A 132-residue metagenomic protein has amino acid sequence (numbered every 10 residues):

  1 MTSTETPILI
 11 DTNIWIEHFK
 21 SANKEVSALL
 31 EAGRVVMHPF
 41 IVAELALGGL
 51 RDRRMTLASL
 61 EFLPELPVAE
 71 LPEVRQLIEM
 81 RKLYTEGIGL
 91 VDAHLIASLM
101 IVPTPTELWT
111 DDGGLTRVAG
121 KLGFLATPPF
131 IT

Functional and structural regions predicted by a protein language model:
M1-M37, A46-A58, F124-L125, F130: Short, well-structured N-terminal submotif of metal-dependent ribonuclease cores
T2-S3, L66-P129: Active-site neighborhoods of divalent-metal-dependent phosphate/nucleic-acid chemistry enzymes
W15, V42-L45, L115-T116: A generic structural signal for short hydrophobic patches within well-formed alpha-helices
E17, E44, G48, Q76 (+1 more regions): Residue-level signal for well-ordered alpha-helical scaffold segments within enzymatic catalytic domains
V42-A46, L57-L60, R75, E79: Amphipathic alpha-helical segments within well-ordered protein domains
A43, D112, T132: Residue-level "edge-of-site" marker
